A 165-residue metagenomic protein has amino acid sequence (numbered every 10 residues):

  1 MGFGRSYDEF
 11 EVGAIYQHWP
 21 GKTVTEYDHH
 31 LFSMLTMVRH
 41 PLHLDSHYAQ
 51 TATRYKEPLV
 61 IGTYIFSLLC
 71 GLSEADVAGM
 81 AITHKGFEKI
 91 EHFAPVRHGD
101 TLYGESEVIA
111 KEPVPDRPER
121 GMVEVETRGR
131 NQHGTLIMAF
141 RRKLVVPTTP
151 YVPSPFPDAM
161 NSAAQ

Functional and structural regions predicted by a protein language model:
M1-A14, V96-T101, E105-Q165: HotDog/MaoC-like acyl-thioester-processing domains
M1-F87, T148-Q165: Hot-dog-fold acyl-thioester-processing enzymes
G79-K85, I90-H98, G104: Mid-chain, well-packed structural core segment of small domains
